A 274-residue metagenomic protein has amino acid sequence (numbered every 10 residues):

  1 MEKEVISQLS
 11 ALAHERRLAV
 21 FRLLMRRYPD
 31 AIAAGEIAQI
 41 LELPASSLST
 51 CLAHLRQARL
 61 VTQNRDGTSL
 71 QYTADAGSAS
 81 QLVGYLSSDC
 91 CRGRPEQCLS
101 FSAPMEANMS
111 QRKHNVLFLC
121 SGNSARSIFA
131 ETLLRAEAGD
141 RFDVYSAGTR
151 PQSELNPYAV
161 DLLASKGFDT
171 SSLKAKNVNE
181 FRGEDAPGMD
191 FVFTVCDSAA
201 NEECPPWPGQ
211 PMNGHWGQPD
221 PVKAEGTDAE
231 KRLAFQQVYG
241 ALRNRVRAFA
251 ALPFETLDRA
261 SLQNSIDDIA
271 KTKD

Functional and structural regions predicted by a protein language model:
M1-E4, M25-R26, A79-L117: Amphipathic alpha-helical dimerization/coiled-coil segments that flank or bridge DNA-binding/regulatory modules
E4-S47, L70-S78: N-terminal helix-turn-helix DNA-binding core of bacterial DNA-binding proteins
Q39, R56-Q57: Alpha-helical residues within the helix-turn-helix
L52-A53: Short, hydrophobic-biased segments on the C-terminal half of alpha helices that form "recognition helices"
Q57-D66, T73: Beta-hairpin "wing" of winged helix-turn-helix
P104-R182: Conserved active-site segments centered on acidic
P187-G188: Alpha-helix C-terminal capping/helix-to-coil transition sites in glycosyltransferase folds
E203-D274: Phosphate-binding/catalytic loops
